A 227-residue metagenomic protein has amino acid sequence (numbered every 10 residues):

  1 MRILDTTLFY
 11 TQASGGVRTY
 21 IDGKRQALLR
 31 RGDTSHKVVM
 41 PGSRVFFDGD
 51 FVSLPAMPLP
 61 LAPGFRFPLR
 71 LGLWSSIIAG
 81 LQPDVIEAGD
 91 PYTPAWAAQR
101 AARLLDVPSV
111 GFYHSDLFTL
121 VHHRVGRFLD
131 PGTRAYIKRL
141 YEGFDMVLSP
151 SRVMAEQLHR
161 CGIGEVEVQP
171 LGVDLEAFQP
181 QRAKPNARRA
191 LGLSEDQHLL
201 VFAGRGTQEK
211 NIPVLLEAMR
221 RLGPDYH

Functional and structural regions predicted by a protein language model:
M1-V45, G49-P55, R220: N-terminal subdomain of nucleotide-sugar transferases
I3, V85, A102-L120, L148 (+1 more regions): Active-site proximal beta-strand in glycosyltransferases
L4, S194-R220: Conserved donor-binding/catalytic core segment of Leloir-type glycosyltransferases
P60-A88, T93-R100, L104, P131 (+1 more regions): An amphipathic, basic-hydrophobic alpha-helix
P108-V110, T119-R139, S149: Nucleotide-sugar donor phosphate/pyrophosphate-binding loop at the beta->alpha transition of glycosyltransferases
R134-A183: Donor nucleotide-sugar binding/catalytic pocket of nucleotide-sugar-dependent glycosyltransferases
Q179-L193: A short helix/loop element that forms part of the nucleotide-sugar donor recognition site in Leloir-type
